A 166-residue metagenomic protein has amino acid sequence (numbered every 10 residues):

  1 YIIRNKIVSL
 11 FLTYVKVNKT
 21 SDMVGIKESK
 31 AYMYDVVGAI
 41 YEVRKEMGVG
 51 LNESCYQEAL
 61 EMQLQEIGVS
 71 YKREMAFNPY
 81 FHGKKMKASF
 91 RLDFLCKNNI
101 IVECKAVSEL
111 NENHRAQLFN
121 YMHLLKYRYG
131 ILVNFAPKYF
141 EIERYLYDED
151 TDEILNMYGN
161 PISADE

Functional and structural regions predicted by a protein language model:
Y1-E28, T151-E166: Intrinsic disorder/low-complexity segments
I26-G38: N-terminal, Lys/Arg- and Ser/Thr-rich interaction peptides
Y32, Y56, H114-Q117: Helical mechanochemical/support elements of P-loop NTPase systems and associated helical scaffolds
V36-E46: A short, surface-exposed helix-loop junction/capping segment
V49-N99, V107, P137-D150, Y158-D165: Active-site metal-binding core of divalent-cation-utilizing nuclease and nuclease-like domains
V102: Conserved beta3 VAIK motif of the Hanks protein kinase fold
K105-I154: Nucleic-acid nuclease catalytic cores
